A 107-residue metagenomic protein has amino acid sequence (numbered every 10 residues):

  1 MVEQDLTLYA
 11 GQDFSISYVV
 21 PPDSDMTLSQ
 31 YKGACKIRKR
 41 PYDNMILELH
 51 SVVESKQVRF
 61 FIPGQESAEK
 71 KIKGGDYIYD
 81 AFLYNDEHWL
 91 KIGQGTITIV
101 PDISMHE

Functional and structural regions predicted by a protein language model:
M1-E107: Contiguous segments within soluble domain cores/interaction surfaces
